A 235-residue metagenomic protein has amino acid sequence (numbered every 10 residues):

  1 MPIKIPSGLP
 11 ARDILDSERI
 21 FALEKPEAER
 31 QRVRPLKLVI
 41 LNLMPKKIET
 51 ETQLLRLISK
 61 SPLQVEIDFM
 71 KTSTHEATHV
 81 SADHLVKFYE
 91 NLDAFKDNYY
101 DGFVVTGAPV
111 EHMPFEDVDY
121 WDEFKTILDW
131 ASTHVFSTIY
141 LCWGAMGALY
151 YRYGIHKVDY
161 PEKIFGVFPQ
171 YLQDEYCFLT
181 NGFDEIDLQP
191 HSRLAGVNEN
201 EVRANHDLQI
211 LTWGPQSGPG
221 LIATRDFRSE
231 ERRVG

Functional and structural regions predicted by a protein language model:
P2-E116: N-terminal beta1-alpha1 cap of cysteine-dependent amidohydrolase-like domains
E24-E27, F88-L92, F124-I127, E175-C177 (+1 more regions): A generic local structural motif
V39, D68-M70, V104, I139 (+3 more regions): Hydrophobic/aromatic beta-strand patches that form the interior of the parallel beta-sheet core in alpha/beta enzyme
L43, Y151-E231: Pocket-forming structural segment of enzyme catalytic cores
Q53-L55, H84, D117-Y120, Y153-H156 (+1 more regions): Short, glycine/charged-enriched secondary-structure capping and boundary segments
V105-Y176: Cysteine-nucleophile active-site neighborhood
